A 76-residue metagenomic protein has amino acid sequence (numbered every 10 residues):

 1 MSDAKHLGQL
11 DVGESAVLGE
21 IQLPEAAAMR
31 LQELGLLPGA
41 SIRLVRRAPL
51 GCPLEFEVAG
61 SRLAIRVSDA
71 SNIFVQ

Functional and structural regions predicted by a protein language model:
M1-Q76: Compact, glycine-rich, soluble single-domain proteins
